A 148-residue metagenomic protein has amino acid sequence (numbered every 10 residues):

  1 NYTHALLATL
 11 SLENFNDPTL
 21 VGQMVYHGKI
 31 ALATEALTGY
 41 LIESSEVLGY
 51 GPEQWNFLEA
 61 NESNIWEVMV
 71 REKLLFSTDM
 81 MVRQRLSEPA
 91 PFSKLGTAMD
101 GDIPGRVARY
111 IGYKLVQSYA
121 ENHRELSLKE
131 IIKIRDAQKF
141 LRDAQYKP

Functional and structural regions predicted by a protein language model:
N1-G101: Flexible, glycine-rich surface segments
F76-P148: C-terminal soluble interaction/assembly domains
